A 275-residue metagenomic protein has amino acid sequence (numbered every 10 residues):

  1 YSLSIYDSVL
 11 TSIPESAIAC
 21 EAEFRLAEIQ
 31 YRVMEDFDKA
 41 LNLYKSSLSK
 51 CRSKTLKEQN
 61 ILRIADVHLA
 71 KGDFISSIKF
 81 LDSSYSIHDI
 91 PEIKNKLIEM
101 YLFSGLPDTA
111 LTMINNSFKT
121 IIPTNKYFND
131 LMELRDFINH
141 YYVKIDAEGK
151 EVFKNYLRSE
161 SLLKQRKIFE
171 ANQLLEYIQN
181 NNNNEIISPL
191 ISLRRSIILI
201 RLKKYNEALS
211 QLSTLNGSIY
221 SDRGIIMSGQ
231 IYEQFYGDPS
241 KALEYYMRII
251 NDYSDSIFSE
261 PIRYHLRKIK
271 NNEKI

Functional and structural regions predicted by a protein language model:
Y1-I275: Acidic, polar-rich low-complexity tracts and alpha-helical solenoid repeat scaffolds
